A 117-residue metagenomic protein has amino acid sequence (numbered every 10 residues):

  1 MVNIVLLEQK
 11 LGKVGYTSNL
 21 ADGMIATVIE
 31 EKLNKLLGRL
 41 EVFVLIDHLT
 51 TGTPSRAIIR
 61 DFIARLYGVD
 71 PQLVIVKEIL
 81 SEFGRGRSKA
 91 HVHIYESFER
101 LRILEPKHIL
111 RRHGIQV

Functional and structural regions predicted by a protein language model:
V2-A21: N-proximal, solvent-exposed amphipathic alpha-helical segments enriched in charged/polar residues
G15-V117: Compact, Lys/Arg-rich rRNA/RNP-binding cores from ribosome-related proteins
